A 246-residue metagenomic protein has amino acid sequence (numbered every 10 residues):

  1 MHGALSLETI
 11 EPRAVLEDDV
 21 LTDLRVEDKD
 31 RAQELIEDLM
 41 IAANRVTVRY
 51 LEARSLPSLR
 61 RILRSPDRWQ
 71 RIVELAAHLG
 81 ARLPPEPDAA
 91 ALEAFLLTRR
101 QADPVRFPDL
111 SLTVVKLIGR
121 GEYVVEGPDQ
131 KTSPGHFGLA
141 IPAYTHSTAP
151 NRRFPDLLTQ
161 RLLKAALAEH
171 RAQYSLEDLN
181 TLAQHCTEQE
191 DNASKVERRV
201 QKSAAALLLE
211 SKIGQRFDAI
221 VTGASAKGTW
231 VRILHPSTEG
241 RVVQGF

Functional and structural regions predicted by a protein language model:
M1-F246: Electropositive polyanion-binding surfaces
